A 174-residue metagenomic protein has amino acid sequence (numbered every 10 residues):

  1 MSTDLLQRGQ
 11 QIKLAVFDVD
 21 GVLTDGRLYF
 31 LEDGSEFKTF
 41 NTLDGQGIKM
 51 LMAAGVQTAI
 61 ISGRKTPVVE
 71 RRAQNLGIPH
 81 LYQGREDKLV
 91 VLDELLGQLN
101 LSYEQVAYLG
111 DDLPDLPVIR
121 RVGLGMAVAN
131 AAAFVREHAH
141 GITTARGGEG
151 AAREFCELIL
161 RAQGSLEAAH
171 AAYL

Functional and structural regions predicted by a protein language model:
M1-F17, S165-L174: Non-catalytic pre-domain segments flanking phosphatase-related domains
L6, K13, R27-K49, A129: Basic, amphipathic juxtamembrane/active-site segments that coordinate anionic phosphate or diphosphate groups
G9-L28, I119, A152: Asp-based phosphoryl-transfer active-site loop
Q11-K13, V56, E104-Q105: Short coil/turn segments at beta-strand junctions that form active-site/ligand-binding loops
T24-F30, V69-L76: Short, basic/glycine-rich phosphate-binding loops at helix/coil junctions that contact nucleotide phosphates
F37-K38, V68, Q74-L76, H80-Y82 (+1 more regions): Mg2+-dependent phosphoryl-transfer enzymes with acidic/Ser/Thr/Gly-rich catalytic loops
K38-A54, E86-D93: Short, acidic loop-to-helix structural element flanking the phosphoryl-transfer center in phosphate-processing enzymes
I48-R72, Y82-Q83, I119: Substrate-recognition element of Asp-dependent hydrolases with the DxDx(T/V) motif
